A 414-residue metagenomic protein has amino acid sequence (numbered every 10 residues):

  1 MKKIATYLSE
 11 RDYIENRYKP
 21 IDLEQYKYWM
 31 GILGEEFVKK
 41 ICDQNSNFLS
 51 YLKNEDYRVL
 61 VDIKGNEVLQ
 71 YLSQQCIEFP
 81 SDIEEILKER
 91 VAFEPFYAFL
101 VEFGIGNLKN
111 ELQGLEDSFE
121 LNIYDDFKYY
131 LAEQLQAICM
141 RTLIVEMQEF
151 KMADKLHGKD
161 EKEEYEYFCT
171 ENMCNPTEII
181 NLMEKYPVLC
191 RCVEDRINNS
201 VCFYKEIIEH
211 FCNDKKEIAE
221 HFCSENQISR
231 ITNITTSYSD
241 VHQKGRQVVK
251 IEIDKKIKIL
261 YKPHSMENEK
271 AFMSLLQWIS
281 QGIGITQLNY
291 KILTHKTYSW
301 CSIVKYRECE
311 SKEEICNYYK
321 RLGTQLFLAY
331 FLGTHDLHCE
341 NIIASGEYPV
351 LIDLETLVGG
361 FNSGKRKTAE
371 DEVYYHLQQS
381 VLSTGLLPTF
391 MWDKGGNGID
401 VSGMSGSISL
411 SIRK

Functional and structural regions predicted by a protein language model:
M1-K155, E161-E166, M173-I208, C212 (+1 more regions): C-terminal catalytic region of ATP-dependent kinase domains
F99-T334, Y348-V350: Conserved ATP-binding subdomain of kinase catalytic cores across diverse folds
E340-I342: Hydrophobic residue at the +6 position relative to the catalytic HRD Asp in the kinase catalytic loop
S345: Nucleic-acid nuclease catalytic cores
